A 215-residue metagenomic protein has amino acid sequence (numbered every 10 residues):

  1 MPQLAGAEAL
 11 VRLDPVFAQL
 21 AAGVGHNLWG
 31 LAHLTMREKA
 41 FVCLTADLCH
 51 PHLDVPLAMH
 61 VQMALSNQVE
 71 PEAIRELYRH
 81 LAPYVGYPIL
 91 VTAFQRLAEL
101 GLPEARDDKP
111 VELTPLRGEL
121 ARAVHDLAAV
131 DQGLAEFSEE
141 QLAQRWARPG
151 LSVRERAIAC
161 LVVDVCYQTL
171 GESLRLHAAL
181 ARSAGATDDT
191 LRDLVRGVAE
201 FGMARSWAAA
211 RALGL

Functional and structural regions predicted by a protein language model:
M1-E38, C49-P51, V55-A58, L65-S66 (+6 more regions): Acidic, glycine/proline-rich low-complexity segments that act as flexible tails and inter-domain linkers
A40-D47, L77-Y78, R156-D164, V195: Short, structured motif recognition centered on aromatic/hydrophobic residues
L48-C49, H80-Y87, V165-C166, G197-A204: A short structural micro-motif
Q62, R79-A82, Q95-A98, R196: A broadly conserved amphipathic alpha-helix scaffold signal in soluble, globular proteins
A64, R75-E76, D193: Hydrophobic alpha-helical bundle cores within soluble ligand-binding/oligomerization subdomains
T187-L215: Alpha-helical oligomerization segments
